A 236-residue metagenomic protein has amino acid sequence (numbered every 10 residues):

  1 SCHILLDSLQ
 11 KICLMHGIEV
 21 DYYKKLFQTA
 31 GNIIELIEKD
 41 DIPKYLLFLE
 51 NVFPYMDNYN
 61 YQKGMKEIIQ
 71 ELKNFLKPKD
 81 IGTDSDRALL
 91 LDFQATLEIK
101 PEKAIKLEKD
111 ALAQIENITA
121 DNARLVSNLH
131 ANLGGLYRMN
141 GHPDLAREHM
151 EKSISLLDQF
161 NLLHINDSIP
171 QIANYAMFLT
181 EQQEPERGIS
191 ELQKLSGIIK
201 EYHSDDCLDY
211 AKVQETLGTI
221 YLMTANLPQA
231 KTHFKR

Functional and structural regions predicted by a protein language model:
I4, K25, D41-K44, G64 (+4 more regions): Structural signature of alpha-solenoid helical repeat junctions
L5-K44, F48-Y55, Y59-D80, A104-Q114 (+1 more regions): Amphipathic alpha-helices of TPR/Sel1-like and other helical repeat/solenoid scaffolds
C13, F53, D80, A95-E98 (+7 more regions): Short coil/turn linking the two alpha-helices of tandem helical-hairpin repeats
E38-D40, P78-G82, N117-D121, Q159-L163 (+1 more regions): Short coil/turn linkers that connect adjacent helices within long alpha-helical scaffolds, especially alpha-solenoid
L47-N58, S85-I99, R124-M139, M150 (+2 more regions): Conserved alpha-helical positions within TPR/SEL1-like repeat arrays
